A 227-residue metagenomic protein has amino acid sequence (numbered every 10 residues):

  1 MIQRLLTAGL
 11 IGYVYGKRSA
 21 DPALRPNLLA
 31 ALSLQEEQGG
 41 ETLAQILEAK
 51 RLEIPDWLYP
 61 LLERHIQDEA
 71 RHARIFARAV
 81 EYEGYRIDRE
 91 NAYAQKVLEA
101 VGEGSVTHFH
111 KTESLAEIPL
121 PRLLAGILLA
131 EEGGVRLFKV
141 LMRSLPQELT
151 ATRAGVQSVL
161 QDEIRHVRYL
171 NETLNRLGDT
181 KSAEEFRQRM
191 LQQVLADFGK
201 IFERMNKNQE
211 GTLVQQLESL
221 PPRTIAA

Functional and structural regions predicted by a protein language model:
M1-A227: Non-heme di-metal
